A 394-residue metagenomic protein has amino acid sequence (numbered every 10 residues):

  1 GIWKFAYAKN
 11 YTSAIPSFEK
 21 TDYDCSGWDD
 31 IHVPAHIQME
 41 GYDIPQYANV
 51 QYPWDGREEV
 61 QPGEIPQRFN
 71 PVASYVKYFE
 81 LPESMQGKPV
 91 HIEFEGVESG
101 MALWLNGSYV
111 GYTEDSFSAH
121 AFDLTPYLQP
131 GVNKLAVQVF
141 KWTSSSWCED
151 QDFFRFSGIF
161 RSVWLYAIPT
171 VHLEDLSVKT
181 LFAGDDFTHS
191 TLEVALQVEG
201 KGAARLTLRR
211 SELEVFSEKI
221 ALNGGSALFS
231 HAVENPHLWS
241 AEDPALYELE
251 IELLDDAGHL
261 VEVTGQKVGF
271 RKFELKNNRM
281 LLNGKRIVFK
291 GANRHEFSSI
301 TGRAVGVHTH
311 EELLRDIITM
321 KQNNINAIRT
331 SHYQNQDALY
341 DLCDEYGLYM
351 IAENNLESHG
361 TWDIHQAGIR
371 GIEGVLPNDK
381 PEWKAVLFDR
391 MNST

Functional and structural regions predicted by a protein language model:
F5-N10, A14, H36-E40, I44-P45 (+6 more regions): Accessory beta-strand-rich segments of carbohydrate-active enzymes
S99, F117-A121, S144-C148, E274-T394: Active-site mouth of glycoside hydrolases
L103-L105, T188-A221, A227-F229, L249: Beta-strand-rich binding/interaction modules
V110-G111, V215, I287: Short hydrophobic beta-strand segments in globular cytosolic domains
A119-P126, S226-N235: Exposed aromatic-hydrophobic patches
K141-W147, L254-V261: Short acidic/polar inter-strand loop motif in beta-rich domains
F160-S177, F270-R286: Low-complexity, Pro/Ser/Thr- and charge-rich linker/hinge segments at domain boundaries
T170-G200: Surface beta-strand/loop "capping" patches
